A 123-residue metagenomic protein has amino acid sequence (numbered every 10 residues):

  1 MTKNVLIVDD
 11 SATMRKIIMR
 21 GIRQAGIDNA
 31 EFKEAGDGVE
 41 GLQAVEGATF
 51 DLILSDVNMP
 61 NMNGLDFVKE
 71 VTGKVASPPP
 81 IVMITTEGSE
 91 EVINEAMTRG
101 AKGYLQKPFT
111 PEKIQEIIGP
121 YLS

Functional and structural regions predicted by a protein language model:
A12-K33, R99: Two-component/phosphorelay signaling modules centered on CheY-like receiver
E34-Q43, G64: Helix N-cap/capping motif at the beta->alpha junctions
Q43, L65-S77: Short amphipathic alpha-helix used as the core "switch/output" element in two-component signaling
A48-L54: Active-site beta3 strand of CheY-like receiver
D56, T85: Active-site residues of response regulator receiver
M59: Receiver (REC) domain active-site loop signature in two-component systems and cognate sites in sensor histidine kinases
D66, G88-G103, E116: Alpha4 helix (beta4-alpha4-beta5 surface) of REC/receiver domains from two-component response regulators
F109-I118: C-terminal output helix
